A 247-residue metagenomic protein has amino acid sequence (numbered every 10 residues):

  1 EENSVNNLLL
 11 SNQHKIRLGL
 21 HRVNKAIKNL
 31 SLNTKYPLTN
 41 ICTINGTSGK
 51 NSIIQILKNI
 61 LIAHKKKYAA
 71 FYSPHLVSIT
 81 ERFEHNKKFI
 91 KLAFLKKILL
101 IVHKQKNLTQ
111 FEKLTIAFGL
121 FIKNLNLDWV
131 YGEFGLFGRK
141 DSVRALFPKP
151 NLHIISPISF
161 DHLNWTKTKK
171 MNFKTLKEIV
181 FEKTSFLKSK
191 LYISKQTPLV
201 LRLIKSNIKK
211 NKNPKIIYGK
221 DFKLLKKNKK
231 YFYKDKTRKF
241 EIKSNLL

Functional and structural regions predicted by a protein language model:
E1-G46, N59, A63-H64, F71: Short functional linear segments
I27-S31, H103, G119-K123, T184: Generic structural signal for well-ordered alpha-helical scaffold segments
K28, K58-A63, L120, N124 (+1 more regions): Short, well-ordered alpha-helices that flank and scaffold nucleotide-derived cofactor binding pockets
T39, N126-E133, G138-K140, L146-L247: Acidic, Mg2+-coordinating active-site environments of NTP-dependent enzymes
I41-I60, G135-R139: Glycine/serine-rich anion-binding loops at beta->alpha junctions that coordinate negatively charged ligand groups
S52-I101: N-terminal phosphate/diphosphate-binding loop that engages ATP/GTP or pyrophosphate donors across diverse enzyme folds
L100-K104, S159: Conserved phosphoryl-transfer catalytic core
K104-R139: Phosphate-binding/switch loop-helix module in NTP-utilizing enzymes
